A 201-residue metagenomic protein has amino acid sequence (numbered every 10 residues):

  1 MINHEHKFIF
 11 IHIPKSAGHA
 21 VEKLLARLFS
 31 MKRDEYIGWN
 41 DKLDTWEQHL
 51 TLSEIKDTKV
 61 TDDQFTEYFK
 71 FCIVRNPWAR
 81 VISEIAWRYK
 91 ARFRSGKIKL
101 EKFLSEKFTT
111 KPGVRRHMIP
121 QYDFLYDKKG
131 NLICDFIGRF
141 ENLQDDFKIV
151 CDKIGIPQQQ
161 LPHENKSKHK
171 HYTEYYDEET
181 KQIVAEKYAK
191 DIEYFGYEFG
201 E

Functional and structural regions predicted by a protein language model:
M1-E201: Membrane-interface amphipathic segments in extracytoplasmic regions
